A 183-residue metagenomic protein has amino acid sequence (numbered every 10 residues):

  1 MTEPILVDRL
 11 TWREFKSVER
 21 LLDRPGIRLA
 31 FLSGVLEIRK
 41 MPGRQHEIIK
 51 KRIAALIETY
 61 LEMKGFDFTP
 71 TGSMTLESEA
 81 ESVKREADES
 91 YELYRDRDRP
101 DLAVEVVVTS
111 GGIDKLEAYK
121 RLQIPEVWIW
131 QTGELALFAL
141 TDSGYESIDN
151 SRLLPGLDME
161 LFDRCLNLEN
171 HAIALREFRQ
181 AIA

Functional and structural regions predicted by a protein language model:
M1-A183: Gly/Pro/Ser/Thr-rich low-complexity, intrinsically disordered segments predominantly at protein N-termini
